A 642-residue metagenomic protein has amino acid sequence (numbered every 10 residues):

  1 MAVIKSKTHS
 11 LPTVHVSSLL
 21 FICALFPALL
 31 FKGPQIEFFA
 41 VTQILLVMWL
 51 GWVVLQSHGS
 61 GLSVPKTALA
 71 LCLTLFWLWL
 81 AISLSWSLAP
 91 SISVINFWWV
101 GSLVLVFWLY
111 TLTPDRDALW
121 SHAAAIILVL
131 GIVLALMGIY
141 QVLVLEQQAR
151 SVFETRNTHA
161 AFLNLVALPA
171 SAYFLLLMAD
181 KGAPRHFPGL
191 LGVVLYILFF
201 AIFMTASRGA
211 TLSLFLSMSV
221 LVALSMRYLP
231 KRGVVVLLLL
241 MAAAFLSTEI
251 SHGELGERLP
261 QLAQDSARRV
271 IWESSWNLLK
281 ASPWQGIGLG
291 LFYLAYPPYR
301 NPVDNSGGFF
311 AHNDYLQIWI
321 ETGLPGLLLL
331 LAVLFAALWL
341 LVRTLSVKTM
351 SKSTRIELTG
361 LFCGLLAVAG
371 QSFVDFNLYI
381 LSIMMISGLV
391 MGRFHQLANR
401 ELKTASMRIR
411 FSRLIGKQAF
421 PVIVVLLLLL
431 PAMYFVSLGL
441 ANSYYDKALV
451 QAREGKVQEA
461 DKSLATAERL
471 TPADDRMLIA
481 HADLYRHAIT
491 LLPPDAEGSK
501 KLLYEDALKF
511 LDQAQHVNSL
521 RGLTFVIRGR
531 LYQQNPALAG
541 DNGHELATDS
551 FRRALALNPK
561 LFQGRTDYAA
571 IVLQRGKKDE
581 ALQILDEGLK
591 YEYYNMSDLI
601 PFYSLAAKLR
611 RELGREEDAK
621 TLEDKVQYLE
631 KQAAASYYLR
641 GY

Functional and structural regions predicted by a protein language model:
A2-K32, Q43-V54, L75-L84, I95-H252 (+5 more regions): Alpha-helical transmembrane segments of multi-pass inner-membrane proteins
A28-A40, S57-L62, L88: Short, hydrophobic transmembrane alpha-helix segments
Q148-A149, L214-M218, M241-K280, P297-P298 (+1 more regions): Flexible juxtamembrane loops connecting transmembrane helices in multi-pass membrane enzymes that build or modify
K181, N399-I415: Flexible interhelical linker loops that connect adjacent transmembrane helices in multi-pass membrane transporters
V234-E249, R410-L440: Internal/C-terminal transmembrane anchor helices
R269-F309, Y315-I318, T322-L329: TM-adjacent membrane-interface loops and short helices in multi-pass inner/ER membrane proteins
Y444-Y642: C-terminal luminal/periplasmic domains and tails of membrane-associated envelope-modifying transferases
